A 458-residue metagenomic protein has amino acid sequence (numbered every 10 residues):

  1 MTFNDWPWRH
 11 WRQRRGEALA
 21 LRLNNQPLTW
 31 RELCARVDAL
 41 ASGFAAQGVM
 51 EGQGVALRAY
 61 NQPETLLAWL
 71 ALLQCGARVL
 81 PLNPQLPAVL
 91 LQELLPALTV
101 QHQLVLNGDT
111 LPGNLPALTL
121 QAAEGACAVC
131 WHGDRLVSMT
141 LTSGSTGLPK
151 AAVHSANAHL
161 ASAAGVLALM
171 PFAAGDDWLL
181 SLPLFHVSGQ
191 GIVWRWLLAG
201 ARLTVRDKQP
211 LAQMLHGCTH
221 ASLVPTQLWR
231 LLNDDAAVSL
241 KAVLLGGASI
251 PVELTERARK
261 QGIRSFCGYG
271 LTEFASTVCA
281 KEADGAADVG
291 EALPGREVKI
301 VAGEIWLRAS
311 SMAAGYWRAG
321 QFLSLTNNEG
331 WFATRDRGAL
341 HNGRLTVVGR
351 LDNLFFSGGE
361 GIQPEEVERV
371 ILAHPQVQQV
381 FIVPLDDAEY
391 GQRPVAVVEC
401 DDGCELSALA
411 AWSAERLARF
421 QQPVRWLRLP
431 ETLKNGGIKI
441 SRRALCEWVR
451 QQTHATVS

Functional and structural regions predicted by a protein language model:
M1-T2, L111-L136, A163: Flexible, low-complexity linker/hinge segments
R9, E17-G48, Q53, Q62 (+2 more regions): Conserved AMP-binding/adenylate-forming core of the ANL superfamily
Q26, S42-L86, G361: Conserved AMP-binding/adenylate-forming
P96-G108, V137-T140, K150-D235, A242 (+1 more regions): AMP-binding/adenylate-forming
H220-L223, L231-A286, E297: Gly/Ser/Thr-rich phosphate-binding loop
E291-P294, V301-E329, E360-I362: Conserved ATP/PPi-binding loop(s) of AMP-dependent carboxylate-activating enzymes
A309, R335-Q421: AMP-binding/adenylate-forming catalytic core of the ANL superfamily
A418-K439: AMP-binding/adenylate-forming catalytic domain of the ANL superfamily
